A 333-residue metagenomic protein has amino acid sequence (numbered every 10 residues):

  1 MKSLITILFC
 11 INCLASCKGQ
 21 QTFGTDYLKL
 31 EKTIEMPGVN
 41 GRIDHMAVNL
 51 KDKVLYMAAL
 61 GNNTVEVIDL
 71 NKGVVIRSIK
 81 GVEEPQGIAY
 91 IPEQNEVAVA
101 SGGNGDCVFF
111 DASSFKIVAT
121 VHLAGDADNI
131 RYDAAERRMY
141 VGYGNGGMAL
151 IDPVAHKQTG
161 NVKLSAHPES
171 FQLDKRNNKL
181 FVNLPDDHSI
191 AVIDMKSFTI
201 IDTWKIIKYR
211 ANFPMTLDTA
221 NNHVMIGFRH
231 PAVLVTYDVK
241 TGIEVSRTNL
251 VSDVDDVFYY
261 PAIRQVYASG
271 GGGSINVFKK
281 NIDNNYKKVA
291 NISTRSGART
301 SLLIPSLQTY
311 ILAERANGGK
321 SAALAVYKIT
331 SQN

Functional and structural regions predicted by a protein language model:
L4-N12: Sec-dependent N-terminal signal peptides
N12, C17-N333: Predominantly soluble domains enriched in secretory-pathway, periplasmic, or organellar proteins
